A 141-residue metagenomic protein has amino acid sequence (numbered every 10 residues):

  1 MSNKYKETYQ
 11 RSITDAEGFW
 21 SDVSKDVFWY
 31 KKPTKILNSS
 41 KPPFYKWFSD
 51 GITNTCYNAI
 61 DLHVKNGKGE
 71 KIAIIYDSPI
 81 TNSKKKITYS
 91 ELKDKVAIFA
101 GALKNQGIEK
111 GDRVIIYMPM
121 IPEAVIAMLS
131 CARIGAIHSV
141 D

Functional and structural regions predicted by a protein language model:
M1-E7: Short, contiguous pre-domain boundary segments
K4, S24-T53: Short, charged, surface-exposed hinge/linker loops at domain edges that act as mobile lids or interdomain connectors
I13-K31, G51-I75: A short N-terminal helical cap/helix-turn-helix that marks the beginning of AMP-binding/adenylate-forming
C56, I74-L129: Conserved AMP-binding/adenylate-forming core of the ANL superfamily
A132: Anion (oxyanion) recognition and catalysis
G135: Structured binding elements
